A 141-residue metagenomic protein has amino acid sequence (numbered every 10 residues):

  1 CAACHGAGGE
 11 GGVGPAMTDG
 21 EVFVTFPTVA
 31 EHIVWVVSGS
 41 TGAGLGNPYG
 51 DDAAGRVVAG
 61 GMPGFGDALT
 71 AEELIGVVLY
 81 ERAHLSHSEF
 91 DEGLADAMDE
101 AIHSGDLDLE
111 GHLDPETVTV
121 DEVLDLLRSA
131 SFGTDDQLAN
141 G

Functional and structural regions predicted by a protein language model:
A3: Short, cysteine/histidine-rich loop/knuckle motifs that typically chelate Zn2+
G6-A68: Gly/Gly-Pro-rich "capping" loops immediately C-terminal to redox-active cysteine motifs in periplasmic/lumenal
G46-G141: Flexible coil segments in periplasmic/lumen-exposed cytochrome c-class electron-transfer proteins
